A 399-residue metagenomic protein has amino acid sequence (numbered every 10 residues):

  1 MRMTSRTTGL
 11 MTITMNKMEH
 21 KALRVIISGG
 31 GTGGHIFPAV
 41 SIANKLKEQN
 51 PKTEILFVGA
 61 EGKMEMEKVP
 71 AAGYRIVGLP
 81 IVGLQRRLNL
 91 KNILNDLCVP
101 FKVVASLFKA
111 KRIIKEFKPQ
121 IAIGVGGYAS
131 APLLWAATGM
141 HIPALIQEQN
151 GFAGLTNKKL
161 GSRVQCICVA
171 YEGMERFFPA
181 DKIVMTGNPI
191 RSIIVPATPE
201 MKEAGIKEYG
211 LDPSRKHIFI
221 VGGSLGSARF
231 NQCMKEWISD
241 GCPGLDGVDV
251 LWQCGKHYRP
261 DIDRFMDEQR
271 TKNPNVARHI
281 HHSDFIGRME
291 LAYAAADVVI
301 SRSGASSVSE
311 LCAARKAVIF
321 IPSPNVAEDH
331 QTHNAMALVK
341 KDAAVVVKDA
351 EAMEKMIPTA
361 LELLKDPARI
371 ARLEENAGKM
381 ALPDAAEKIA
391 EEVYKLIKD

Functional and structural regions predicted by a protein language model:
A22-T32, Q49-F101, K256-Y258, K348-A350: Conserved nucleotide-sugar phosphate-binding/catalytic loop shared by glycosyltransferases and other
I27, E54-L56, M64, R75 (+2 more regions): Active-site-proximal region of nucleotide-activated glycan assembly enzymes, centered on histidine/acidic-rich loops
L88-I121: An amphipathic, basic-hydrophobic alpha-helix
K109-A122, A129-L145, K158-S162: Glycosyltransferases and closely related glycan-assembly transferases that use nucleotide-activated donors
P119-I121, I286, E290-S309, K316-A317: Acidic donor-binding loop of glycosyltransferase active sites
E200-K207, L211-V299, T332-A335, K340 (+1 more regions): Donor-nucleotide binding loops and adjacent catalytic segments primarily of GT-B fold Leloir glycosyltransferases
K207, R369-P383: A short, well-ordered alpha-helix in the C-terminal region of glycosyltransferases
L382-D399: C-terminal alpha-helical cap of glycosyltransferases
